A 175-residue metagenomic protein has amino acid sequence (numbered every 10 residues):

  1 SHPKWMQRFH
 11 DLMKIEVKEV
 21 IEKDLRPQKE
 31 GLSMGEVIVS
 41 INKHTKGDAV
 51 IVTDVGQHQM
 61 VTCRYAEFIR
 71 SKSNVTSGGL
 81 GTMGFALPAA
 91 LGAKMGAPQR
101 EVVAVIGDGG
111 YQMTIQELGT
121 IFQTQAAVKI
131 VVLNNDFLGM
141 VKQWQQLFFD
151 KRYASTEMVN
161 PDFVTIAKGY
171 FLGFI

Functional and structural regions predicted by a protein language model:
S1, V39, V61-I175: Thiamine diphosphate
S1-F9: Glycine-rich, acidic loop regions that bind phosphate or pyrophosphate groups
W5-M6, S33, D162: A diffuse structural propensity rather than consistent per-protein peaks
L12-P88, A93: Active-site diphosphate/adenylate-binding microenvironment
